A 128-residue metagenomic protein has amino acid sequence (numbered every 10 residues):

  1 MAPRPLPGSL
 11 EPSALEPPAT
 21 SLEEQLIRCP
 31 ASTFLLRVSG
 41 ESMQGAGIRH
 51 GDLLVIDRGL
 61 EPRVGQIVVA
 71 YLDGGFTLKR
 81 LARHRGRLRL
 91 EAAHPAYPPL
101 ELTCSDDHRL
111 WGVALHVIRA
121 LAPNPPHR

Functional and structural regions predicted by a protein language model:
M1-G45, R49, V64, G75-F76 (+4 more regions): Short, positionally conserved secondary-structure boundary motifs
V55-I56, V69: Hydrophobic beta-strand signal
I56-P62: Short acidic low-complexity segments
Y71, L78-K79: Compact nucleic-acid interaction/catalytic patches
L88-A93: Short, solvent-exposed secondary-structure boundary/capping segments
